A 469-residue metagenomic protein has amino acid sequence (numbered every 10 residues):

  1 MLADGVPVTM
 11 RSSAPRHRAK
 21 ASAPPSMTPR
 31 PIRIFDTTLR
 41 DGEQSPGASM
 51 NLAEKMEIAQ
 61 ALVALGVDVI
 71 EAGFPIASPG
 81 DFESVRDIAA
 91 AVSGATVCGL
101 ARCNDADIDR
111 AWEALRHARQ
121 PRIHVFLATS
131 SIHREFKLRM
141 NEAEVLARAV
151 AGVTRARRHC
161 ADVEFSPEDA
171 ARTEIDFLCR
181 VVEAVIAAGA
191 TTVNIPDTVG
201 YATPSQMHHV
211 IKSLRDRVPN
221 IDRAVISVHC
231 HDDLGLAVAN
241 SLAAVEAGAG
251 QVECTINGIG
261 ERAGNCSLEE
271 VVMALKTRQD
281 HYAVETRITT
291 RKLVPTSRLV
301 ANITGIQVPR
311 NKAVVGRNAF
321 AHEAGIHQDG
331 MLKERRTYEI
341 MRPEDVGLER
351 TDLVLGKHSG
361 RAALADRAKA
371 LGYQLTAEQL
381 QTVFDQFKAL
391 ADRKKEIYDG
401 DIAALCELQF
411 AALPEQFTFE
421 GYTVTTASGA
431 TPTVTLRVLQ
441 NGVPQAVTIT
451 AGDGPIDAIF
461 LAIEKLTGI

Functional and structural regions predicted by a protein language model:
L2-D4, V8-N104, D352-R361, A365-A370: N-terminal capping/small domains of soluble enzymes
P24-I32, D36-T38, M273-L275, Q279-V443 (+1 more regions): A mid-to-C-terminal "edge-of-domain" accessory segment
I34-T37, I70-A72, A95-A101, P121-V125 (+4 more regions): Hydrophobic faces of well-ordered beta-strands that scaffold small-molecule active sites in alpha/beta enzyme cores
R40, P75-A77, L100-N104, F126-S130 (+4 more regions): Active-site beta-loop-alpha junctions enriched in small/polar residues
S45-D68, V85-A91, D105-D222, L242-A247: Alpha/beta enzyme core
V63-G66, A89-T96, L115, R119 (+13 more regions): Structural signal for hydrophobic packing residues in well-ordered secondary-structure cores of soluble enzyme domains
A202, H209-H322, I326-K333: Catalytic alpha/beta core domains of metabolic enzymes, predominantly
A430, T448-G468: Conserved mixed alpha/beta catalytic, RNA-binding, or beta-rich assembly cores of soluble enzyme, regulatory
